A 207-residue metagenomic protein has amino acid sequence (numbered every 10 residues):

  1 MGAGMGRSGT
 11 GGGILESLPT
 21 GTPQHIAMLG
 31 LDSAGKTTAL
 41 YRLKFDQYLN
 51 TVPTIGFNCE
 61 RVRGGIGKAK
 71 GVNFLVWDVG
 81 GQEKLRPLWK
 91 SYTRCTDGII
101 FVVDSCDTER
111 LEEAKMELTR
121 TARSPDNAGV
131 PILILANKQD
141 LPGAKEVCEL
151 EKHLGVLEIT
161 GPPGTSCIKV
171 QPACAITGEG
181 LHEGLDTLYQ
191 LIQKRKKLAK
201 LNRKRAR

Functional and structural regions predicted by a protein language model:
M1-A199, R203-R207: TRAFAC-class small GTPase G-domain
